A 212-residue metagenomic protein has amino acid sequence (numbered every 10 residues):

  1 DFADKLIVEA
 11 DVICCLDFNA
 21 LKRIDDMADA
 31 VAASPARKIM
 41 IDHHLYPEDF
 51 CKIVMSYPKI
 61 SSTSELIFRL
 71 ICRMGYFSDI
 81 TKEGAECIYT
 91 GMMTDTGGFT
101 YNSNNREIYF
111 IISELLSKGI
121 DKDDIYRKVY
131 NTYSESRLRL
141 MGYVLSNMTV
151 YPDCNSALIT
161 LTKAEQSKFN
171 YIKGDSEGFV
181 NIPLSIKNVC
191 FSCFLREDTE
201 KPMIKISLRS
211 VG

Functional and structural regions predicted by a protein language model:
D1, E9-A10, T96-G212: Hydrophobic helix-and-loop "lid/oligomerization" segment in the mid-to-C-terminal part of catalytic domains
D1-A33: N-terminal small/polar loop signature for handling phosphorylated ligands or for N-terminal nucleophile
D11-C14, R37-I39, F191: Structural motif
F18-L21, H44-Y46, K163-A164, D198: Short glycine-rich anion-binding loops that position phosphate/pyrophosphate groups of nucleotides and phosphorylated
R23-D26, F50, I204: Short glycine-/acidic-enriched loop or helix-start segments at secondary-structure transitions that form or flank
M27-V31, I53-S56, R106-E107, L208-R209: Short, glycine/charged-enriched secondary-structure capping and boundary segments
A33-P47: Acidic-glycine-rich active-site phosphate/pyrophosphate-binding loop
H43-I111: Short alpha-helices
